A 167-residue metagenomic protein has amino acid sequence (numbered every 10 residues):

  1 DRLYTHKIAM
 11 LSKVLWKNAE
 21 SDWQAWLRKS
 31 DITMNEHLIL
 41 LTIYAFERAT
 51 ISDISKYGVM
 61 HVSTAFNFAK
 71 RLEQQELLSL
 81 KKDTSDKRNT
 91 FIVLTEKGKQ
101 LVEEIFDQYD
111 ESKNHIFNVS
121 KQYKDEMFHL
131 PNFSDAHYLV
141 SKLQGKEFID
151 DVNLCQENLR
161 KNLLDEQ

Functional and structural regions predicted by a protein language model:
D1-S30, L77: N-terminal leader segment of winged-helix/HTH proteins
A9, K13, K17, V59 (+2 more regions): Short amphipathic alpha-helical segments with heptad-repeat character
D22-H61: N-terminal helix-turn-helix DNA-binding core of bacterial DNA-binding proteins
F68: Residues in the recognition helix of alpha-helical DNA-binding motifs
R71-H129: Charged, amphipathic alpha-helical coiled-coil/dimerization segments
Q122-Q167: C-terminal regulatory/oligomerization modules of transcriptional regulators
